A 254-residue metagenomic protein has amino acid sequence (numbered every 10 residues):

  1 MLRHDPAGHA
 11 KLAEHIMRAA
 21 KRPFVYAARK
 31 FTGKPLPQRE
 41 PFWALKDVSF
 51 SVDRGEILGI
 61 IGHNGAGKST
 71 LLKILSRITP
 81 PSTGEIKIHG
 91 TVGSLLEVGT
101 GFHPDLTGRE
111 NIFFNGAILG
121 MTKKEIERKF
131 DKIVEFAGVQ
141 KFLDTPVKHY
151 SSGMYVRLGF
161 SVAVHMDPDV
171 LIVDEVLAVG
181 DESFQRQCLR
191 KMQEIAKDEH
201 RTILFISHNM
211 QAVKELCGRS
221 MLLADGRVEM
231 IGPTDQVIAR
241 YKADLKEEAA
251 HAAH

Functional and structural regions predicted by a protein language model:
M1-W43, T234-H254: Pre-NBD coupling/linker segments of ABC/ABC-like ATPases
A13-T32, F113, E125-F142: Conserved ABC ATPase "signature" region
I61-H63: The feature captures the beta-strand-to-loop junction immediately N-terminal to the Walker
S207-H208: H-loop/switch region of ABC-family ATPase nucleotide-binding domains
V213-E215: A short, surface-exposed alpha-helical micro-motif characterized by mixed small hydrophobic and charged/polar residues
D225-G226, Y241: Conserved ABC ATPase "signature" C-loop
